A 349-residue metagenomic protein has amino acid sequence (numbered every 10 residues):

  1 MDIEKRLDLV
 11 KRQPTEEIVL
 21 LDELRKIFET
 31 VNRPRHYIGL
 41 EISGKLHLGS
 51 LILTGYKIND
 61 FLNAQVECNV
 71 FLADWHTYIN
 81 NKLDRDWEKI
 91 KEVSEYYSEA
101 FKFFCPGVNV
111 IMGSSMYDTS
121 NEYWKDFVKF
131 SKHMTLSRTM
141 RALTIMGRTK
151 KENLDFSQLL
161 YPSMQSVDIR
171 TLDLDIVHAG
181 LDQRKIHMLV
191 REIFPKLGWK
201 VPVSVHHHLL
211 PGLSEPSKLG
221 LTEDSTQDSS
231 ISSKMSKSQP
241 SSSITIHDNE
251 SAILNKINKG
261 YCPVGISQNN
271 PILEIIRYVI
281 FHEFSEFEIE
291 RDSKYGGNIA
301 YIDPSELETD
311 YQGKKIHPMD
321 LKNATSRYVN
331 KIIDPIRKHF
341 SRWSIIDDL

Functional and structural regions predicted by a protein language model:
M1-V19: Short glycine- and acidic-rich boundary segments immediately preceding or forming the N-terminal edge of structured
P14-N81, V177-V190: N-terminal catalytic cores of NTP/NDP-binding nucleotidyl/phosphoryl-transfer enzymes
T15-L20, I111, I244-I246: Short acidic-hydrophobic, aromatic-tinged amphipathic segments that line or gate anion-handling sites
E41-S43, W75, S115, L209-G212: Active-site beta-loop-alpha junctions enriched in small/polar residues
H47, F101, S232: Divalent metal-coordination and catalytic microenvironments
L48, T119-D126, L213-K218: Short, solvent-exposed polar/charged micro-motifs at secondary-structure junctions
N80, D86-H206: Divalent-metal (Mg2+/Mn2+/Ca2+)-assisted nucleotide/phosphate chemistry catalytic cores
S166, R184-L349: Conserved nucleotide- and phosphate/pyrophosphate-binding catalytic cores in adenylate/nucleotidyl-handling enzymes
